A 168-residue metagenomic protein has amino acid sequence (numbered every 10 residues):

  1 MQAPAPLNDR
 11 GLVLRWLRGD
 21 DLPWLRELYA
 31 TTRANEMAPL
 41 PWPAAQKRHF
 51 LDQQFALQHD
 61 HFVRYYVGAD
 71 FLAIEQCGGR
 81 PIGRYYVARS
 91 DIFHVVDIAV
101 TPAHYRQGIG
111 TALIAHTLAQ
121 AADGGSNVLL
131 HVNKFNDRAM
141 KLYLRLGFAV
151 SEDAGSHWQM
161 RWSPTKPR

Functional and structural regions predicted by a protein language model:
P6-N8, W16-D20, E27-V96, T101-P102 (+3 more regions): Acetyl-CoA-dependent GNAT
W24, A112, R138: Charged catalytic carboxylate motif
F62, Y143, F148: Conserved active-site tyrosine of GNAT-family acetyltransferases
A88, Y105, L130-M140, S156-T165: Conserved beta-strand-loop-alpha-helix junction that forms the acyl-donor binding cleft
R106-A119, K141-R145: Conserved acetyl-CoA-binding loop-helix of GNAT-fold acetyltransferases
A122-H131: Conserved GNAT acetyl-CoA-binding A-motif
